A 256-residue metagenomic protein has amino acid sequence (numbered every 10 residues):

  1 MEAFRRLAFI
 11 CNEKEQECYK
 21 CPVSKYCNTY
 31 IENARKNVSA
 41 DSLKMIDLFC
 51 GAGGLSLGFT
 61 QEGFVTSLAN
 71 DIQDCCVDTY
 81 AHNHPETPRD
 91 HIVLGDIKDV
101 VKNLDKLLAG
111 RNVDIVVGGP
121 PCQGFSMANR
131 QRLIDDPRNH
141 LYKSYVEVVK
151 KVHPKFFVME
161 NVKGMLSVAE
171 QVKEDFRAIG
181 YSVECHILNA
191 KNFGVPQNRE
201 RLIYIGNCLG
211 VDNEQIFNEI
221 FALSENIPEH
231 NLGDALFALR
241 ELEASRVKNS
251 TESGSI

Functional and structural regions predicted by a protein language model:
M1-E17: Catalytic cores of DNA base-excision repair glycosylases
C11, C18-C21, C27, C122: Short cysteine clusters
K14-C21, V247-S253: Short coil/turn segments at secondary-structure boundaries
S24-R35: Iron-sulfur (Fe-S) cluster-binding segments and ferredoxin-like electron-carrier domains, especially [2Fe-2S]
A34-T66, R201-I256: S-adenosyl-L-methionine-dependent DNA methyltransferase catalytic core
V38-H153, K163-S167, E174-F176: Core alpha/beta nucleotide-donor-binding catalytic domains of modification enzymes
F125, V195, L236: Short clusters of hydrophobic/aromatic residues that line enzyme substrate/ligand-binding pockets
H140-C208: Conserved Class I SAM-dependent methyltransferase catalytic core
